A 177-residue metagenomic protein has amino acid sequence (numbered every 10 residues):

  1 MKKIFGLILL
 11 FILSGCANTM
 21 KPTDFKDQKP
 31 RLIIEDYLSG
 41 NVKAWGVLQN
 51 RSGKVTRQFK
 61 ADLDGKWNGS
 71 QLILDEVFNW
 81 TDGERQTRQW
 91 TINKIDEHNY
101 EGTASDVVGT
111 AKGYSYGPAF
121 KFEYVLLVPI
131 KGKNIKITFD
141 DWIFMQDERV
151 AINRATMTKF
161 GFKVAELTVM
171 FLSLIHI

Functional and structural regions predicted by a protein language model:
K2-L7: Sec-dependent signal peptide recognition, specifically the positively charged N-region followed immediately by
S14-G15: C-terminal motif of bacterial Sec signal peptides marking the signal peptidase cleavage site
N18-T23, L48, A61, W67 (+2 more regions): Sequence-level preference for short, compositionally simple segments enriched in small aliphatic or small polar residues
F25-N41: N-terminal helix-cap/turn-to-beta initiation motif at the start of protein domains
W45, Q49-I130: Central antiparallel beta-sheet cores of small beta-barrel/beta-sandwich binding domains
K54-T56, K163-E166: Beta-sandwich strand segments
T103-F160, E166-V169: Mature, soluble, non-transmembrane domains
I175-I177: Conserved small/polar residues in nucleotide/adenosyl-binding loops
